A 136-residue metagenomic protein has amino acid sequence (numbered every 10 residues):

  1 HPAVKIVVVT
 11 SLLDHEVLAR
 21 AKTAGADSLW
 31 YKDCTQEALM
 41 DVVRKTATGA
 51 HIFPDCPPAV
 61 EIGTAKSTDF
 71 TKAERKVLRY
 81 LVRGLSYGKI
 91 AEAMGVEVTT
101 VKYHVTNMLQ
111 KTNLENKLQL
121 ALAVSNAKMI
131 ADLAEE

Functional and structural regions predicted by a protein language model:
H1-K5: His-Asp phosphorelay/catalytic-motif detector in bacterial-type signaling
L12-L13, T99: Short, conserved "switch-loop" micro-motifs in signal-transduction and mechanochemical regulators
L18-K72, K76, N126-M129: Short, flexible helix-to-coil linker/hinge segments that flank and couple to helix-turn-helix
E74-V77, L81, L120: Short alpha-helical "packing" element that flanks the helix-turn-helix/winged-helix DNA-binding module
L81-L85, V124: Short helix-to-turn junction characteristic of helix-turn-helix DNA-binding domains, especially the helix
G84-Q119: Recognition helix of helix-turn-helix DNA-binding domains
M129-E136: …primarily DNA-binding HTH/wHTH and HhH modules…
